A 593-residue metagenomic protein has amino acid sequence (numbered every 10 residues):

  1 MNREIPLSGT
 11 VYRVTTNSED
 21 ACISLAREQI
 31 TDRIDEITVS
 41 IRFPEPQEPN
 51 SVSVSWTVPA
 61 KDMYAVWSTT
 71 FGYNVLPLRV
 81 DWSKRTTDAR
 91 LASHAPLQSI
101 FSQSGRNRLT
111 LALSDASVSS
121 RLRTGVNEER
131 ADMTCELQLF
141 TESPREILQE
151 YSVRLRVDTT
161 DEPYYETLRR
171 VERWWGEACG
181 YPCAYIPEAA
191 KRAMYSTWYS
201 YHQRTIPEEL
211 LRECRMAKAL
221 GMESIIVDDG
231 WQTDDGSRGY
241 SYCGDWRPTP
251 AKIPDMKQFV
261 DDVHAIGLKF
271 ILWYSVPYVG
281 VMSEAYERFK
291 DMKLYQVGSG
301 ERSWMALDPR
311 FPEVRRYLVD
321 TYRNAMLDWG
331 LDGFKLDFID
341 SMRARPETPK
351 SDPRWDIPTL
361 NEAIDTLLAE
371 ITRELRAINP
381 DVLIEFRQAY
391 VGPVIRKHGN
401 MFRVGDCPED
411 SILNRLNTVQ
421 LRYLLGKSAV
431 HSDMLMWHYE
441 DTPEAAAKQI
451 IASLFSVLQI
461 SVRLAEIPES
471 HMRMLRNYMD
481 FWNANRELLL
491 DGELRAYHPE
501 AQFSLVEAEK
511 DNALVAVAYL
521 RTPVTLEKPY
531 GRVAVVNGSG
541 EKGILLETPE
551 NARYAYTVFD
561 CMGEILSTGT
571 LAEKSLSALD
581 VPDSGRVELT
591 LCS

Functional and structural regions predicted by a protein language model:
M1-E177, Y181, A578, L589: N-terminal accessory beta-strand-rich subdomains and adjacent acidic, glycine-rich linkers that precede catalytic cores
I147-L148, S152, L368-D583, L591: Active-site-proximal substrate-binding groove within the catalytic cores of carbohydrate-active enzymes
E166-P182, S224-V227, A251-R302, D381-E385 (+1 more regions): Glycine-rich, aromatic-flanked loop segments that form ligand/cofactor-binding clefts across common enzyme folds
Y185, R192, Y199, Q203 (+3 more regions): Active-site-adjacent "subsite" loops/lids of carbohydrate-active enzymes
K191-T197, I225-V227, F270-Y274, F334-L336 (+2 more regions): Hydrophobic faces of well-ordered beta-strands that scaffold small-molecule active sites in alpha/beta enzyme cores
Y195, I225, V263, L318 (+4 more regions): Conserved, mostly hydrophobic/aromatic
E209-T233, D328-D332: Catalytic domains of carbohydrate-active enzymes, especially glycoside hydrolases
W231-M256, S283-P309, S341-D365, I371: Aromatic- and acidic-residue-enriched carbohydrate-binding clefts of CAZyme catalytic domains
